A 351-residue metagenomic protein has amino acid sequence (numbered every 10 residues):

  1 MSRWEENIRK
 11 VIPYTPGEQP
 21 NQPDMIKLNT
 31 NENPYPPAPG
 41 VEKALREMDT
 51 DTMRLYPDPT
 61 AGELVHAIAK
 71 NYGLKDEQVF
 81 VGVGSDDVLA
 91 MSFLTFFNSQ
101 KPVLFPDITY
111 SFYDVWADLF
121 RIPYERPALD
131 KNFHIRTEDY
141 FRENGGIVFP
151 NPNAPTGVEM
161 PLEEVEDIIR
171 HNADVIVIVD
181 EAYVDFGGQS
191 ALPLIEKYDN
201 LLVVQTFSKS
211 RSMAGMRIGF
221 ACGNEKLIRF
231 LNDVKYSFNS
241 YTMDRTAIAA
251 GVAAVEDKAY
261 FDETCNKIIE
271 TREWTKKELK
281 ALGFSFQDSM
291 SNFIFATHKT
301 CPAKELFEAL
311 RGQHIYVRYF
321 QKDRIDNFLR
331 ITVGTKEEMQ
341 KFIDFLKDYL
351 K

Functional and structural regions predicted by a protein language model:
M1-L55, E143: N-terminal "arm"/small-domain region of PLP-dependent enzymes with the aminotransferase-like
G62-P102, T300: Phosphate-binding glycine-rich loop
T95-W116: Conserved PLP-anchoring active-site segment centered on the Schiff-base-forming lysine
E125, D130-D185: Active-site phosphate-binding strand-loop segment of PLP-dependent enzymes
E163, A309-Q313, R318, K322-K351: PLP-dependent enzyme catalytic core of the Aspartate aminotransferase-like
N200-K280, F284-Q287: PLP-dependent aminotransferase class I/II
I269, A281-Q313: Conserved PLP-binding catalytic core of the aspartate aminotransferase-like
